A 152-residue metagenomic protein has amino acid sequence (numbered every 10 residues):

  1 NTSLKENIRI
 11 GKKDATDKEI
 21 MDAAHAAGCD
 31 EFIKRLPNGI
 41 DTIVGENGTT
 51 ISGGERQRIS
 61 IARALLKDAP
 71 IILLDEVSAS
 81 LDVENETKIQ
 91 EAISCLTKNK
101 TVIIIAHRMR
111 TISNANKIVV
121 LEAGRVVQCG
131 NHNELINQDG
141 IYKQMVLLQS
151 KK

Functional and structural regions predicted by a protein language model:
K5-E46, Q90-S94, N99, N137: ABC ATPase nucleotide-binding domain helical subdomain, centered on the C-loop/LSGGQ "ABC signature"
A26, R35, E91, S113-K152: C-terminal portion of ABC ATPase nucleotide-binding domains
D30-I59, L81, K151-K152: ABC-fold ATPase nucleotide-binding domain signature/coupling loops
I61, I105: Hydrophobic anchor residue at the start of the ABC signature
L66-P70, N99: A short, proline-enriched helix->beta-strand linker immediately N-terminal to the Walker B motif in ABC-type P-loop
I72-D75: Catalytic Walker B motif of ABC-type/P-loop ATPase nucleotide-binding domains
A79-A92: Conserved D-loop/post-Walker B switch-helix segment of ABC ATPase nucleotide-binding domains
C95-I104, I112: Conserved catalytic loops of ABC-family nucleotide-binding domains
